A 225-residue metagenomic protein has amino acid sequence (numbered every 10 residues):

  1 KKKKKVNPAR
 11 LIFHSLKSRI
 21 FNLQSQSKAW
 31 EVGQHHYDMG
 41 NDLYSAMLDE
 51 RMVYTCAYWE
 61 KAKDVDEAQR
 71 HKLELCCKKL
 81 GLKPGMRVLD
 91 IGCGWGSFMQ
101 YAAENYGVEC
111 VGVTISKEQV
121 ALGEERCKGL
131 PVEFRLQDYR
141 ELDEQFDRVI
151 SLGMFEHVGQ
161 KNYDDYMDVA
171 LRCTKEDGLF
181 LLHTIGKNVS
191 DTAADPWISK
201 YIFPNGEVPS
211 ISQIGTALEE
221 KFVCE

Functional and structural regions predicted by a protein language model:
K1-M47: N-terminal auxiliary segments of SAM/dcSAM-dependent transferases
G85-G92: Conserved class I S-adenosyl-L-methionine
W95-Y106: Conserved SAM-binding loop of SAM-dependent methyltransferases across substrates and taxa, primarily the Class I
G129-R140: Conserved SAM-binding strand-loop segment of SAM-dependent methyltransferases
R140-V149: A short acidic, Gly/Pro-enriched loop at the edge of an enzyme's catalytic core that lines a small-molecule cofactor
D164-D177: A short glycine-rich, Lys/Arg-flanked "PGG" loop and its adjoining helix->strand segment in the class I
D177-I185: Conserved beta-strand signature within the Rossmann-like core of class I S-adenosyl-L-methionine
G186-E225: Substrate-binding/catalytic lobe of Class I Rossmann-like enzymes that use SAM or dcSAM, i.e., the mid-to-C-terminal
